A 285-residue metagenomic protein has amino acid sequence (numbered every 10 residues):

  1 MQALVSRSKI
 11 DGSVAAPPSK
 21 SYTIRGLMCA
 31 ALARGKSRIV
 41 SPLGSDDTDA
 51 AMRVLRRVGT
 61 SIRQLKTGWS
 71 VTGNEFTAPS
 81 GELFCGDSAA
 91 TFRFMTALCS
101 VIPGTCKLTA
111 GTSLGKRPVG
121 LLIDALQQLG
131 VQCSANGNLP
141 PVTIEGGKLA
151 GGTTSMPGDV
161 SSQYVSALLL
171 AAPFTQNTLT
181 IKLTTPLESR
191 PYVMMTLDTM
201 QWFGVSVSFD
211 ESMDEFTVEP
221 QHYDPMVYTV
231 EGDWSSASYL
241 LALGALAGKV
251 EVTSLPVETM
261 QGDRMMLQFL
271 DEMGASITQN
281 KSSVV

Functional and structural regions predicted by a protein language model:
M1-V285: Short, structured segments at the rim of ligand-binding sites
